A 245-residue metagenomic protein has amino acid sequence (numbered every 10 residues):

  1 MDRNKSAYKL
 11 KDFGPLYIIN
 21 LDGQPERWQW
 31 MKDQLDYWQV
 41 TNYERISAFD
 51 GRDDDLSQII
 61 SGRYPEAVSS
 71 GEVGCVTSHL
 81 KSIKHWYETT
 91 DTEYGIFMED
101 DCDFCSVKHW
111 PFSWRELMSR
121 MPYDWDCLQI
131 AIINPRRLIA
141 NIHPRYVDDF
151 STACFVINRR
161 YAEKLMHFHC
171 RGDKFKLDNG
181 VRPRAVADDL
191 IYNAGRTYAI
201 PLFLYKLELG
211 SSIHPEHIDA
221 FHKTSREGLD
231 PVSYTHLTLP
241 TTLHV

Functional and structural regions predicted by a protein language model:
M1-M98, C102-L237: An acidic/histidine-cluster motif and surrounding catalytic segment that typifies divalent-metal-assisted enzyme active
T238-T241, V245: Positively charged, low-complexity/disordered segments
